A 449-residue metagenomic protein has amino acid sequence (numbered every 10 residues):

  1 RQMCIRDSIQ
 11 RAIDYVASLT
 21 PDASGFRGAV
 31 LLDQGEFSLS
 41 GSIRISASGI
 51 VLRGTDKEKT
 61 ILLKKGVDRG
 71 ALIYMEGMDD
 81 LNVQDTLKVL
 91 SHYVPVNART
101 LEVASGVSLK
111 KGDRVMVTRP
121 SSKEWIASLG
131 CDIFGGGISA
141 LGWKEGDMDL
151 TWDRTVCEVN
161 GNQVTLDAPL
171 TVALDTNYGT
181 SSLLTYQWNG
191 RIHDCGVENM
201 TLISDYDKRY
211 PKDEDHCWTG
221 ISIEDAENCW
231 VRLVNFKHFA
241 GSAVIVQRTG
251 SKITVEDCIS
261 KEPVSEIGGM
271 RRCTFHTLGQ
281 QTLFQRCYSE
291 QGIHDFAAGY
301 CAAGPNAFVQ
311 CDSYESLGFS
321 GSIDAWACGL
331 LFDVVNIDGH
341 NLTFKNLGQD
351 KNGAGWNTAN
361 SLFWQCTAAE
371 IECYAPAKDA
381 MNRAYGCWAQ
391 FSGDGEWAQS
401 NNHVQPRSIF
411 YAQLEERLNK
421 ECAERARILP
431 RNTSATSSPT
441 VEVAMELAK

Functional and structural regions predicted by a protein language model:
R1-I5: Short, small-residue-biased leader/transition segments that mark boundaries at the very start of proteins
R6, I50-A98, A104, T165-S181 (+3 more regions): Right-handed parallel beta-helix/beta-spiral solenoid domain characteristic of secreted/periplasmic
Q10-V51, T55-D68, P120-W152, A168-N177 (+1 more regions): N-terminal extracellular ligand-recognition/capping segment immediately after the signal peptide
S42-S46, E58-G77, E102, T185-G190 (+8 more regions): Glycine-rich beta-solenoid repeat tracts in large extracellular/virion proteins
G49, T55-E58, H193-S204, E227-H238 (+6 more regions): Right-handed parallel beta-helix
S108-K110: Short, well-ordered loop/turn sites that connect or cap secondary structure elements
D113, S121-D153, C157-N160, E198-L283 (+1 more regions): Right-handed parallel beta-helix
A307-K449: Gly/Ser/Thr/Ala-enriched C-terminal appendages of enzymes
